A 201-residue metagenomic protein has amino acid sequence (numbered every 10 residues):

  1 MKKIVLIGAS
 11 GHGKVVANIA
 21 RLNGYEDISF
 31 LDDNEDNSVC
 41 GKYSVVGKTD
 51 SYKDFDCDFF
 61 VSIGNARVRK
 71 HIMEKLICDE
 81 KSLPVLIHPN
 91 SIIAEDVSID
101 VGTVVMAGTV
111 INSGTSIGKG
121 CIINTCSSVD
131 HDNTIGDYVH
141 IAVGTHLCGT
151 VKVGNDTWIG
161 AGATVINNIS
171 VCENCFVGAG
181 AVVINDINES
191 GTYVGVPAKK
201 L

Functional and structural regions predicted by a protein language model:
M1-K42, V46-T49, K53: Hydrophobic, well-ordered beta-alpha structural blocks that scaffold small-molecule cofactor pockets
K2, C57, E173: Nucleotide donor/acceptor-binding cores
A9, D32-D33, G64, H88 (+1 more regions): Cofactor-binding loop segments of dinucleotide-utilizing enzymes, especially the Rossmann-like FAD- and NAD(P)+-binding
H12, V68, V183: Short phosphate-engaging motifs
A17-A20, H71-K75, I117, N188-E189: Short amphipathic alpha-helical segments
G24-Y25, I77-K81, N185: Short helix-capping segments at alpha-helix termini
D36-I92: Phosphate-bearing ligand-interacting subdomains that bind or position ATP/ADP/UDP/GDP/NAD(P) or nucleotide-linked
V85-L201: Structural signal for interior beta-strand "rungs" in well-ordered beta-sheet cores of soluble enzyme domains
